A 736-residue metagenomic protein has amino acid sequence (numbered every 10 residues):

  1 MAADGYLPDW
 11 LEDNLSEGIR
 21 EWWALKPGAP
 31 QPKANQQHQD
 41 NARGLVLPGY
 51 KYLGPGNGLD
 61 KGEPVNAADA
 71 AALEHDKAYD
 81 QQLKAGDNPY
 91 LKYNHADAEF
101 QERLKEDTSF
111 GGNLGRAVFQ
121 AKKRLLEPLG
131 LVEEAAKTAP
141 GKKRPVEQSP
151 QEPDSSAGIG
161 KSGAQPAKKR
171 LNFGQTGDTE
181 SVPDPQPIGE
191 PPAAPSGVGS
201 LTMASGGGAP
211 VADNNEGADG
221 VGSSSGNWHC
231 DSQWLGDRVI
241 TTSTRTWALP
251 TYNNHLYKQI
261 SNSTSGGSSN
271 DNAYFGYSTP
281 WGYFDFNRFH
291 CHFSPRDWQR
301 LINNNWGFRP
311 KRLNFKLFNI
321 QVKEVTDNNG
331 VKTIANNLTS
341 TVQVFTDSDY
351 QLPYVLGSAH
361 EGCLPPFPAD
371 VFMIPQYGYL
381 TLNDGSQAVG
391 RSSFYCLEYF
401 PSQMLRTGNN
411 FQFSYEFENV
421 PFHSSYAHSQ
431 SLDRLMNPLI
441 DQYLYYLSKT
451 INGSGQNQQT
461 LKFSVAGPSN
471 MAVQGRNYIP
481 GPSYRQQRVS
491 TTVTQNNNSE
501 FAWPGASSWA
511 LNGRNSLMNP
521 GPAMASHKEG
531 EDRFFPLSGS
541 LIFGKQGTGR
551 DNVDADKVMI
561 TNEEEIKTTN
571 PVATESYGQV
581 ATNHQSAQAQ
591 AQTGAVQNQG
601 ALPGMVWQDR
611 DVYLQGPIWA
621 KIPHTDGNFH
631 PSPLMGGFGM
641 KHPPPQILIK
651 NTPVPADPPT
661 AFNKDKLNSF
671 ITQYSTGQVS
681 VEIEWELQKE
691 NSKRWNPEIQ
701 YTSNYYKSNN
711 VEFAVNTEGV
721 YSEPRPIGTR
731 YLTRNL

Functional and structural regions predicted by a protein language model:
A2-S155, S162, K169-G177: Extended terminal accessory/targeting regions
G141-L736: Capsid-like jelly-roll
